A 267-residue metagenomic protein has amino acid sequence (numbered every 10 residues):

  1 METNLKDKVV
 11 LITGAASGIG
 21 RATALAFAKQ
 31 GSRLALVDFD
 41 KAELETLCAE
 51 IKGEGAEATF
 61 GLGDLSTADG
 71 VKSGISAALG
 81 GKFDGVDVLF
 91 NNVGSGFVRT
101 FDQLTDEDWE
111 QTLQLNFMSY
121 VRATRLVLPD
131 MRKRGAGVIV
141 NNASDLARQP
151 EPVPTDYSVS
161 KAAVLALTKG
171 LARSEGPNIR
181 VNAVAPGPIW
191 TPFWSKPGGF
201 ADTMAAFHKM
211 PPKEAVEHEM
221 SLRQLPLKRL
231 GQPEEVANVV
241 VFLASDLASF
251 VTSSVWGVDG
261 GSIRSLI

Functional and structural regions predicted by a protein language model:
V9, A16-S17: Conserved glycine-rich cofactor-binding loop
T100-F101, T105-L113, S221: Substrate-binding pocket helix/loop in short-chain dehydrogenase/reductase
D102, Q149-T155, K228, P233 (+1 more regions): Active-site loop immediately N-terminal to the catalytic Tyr-X3-Lys motif of short-chain dehydrogenase/reductase
T124, S160, T168: Active-site helix of classical SDR
S144: Residue(s) in the substrate-gating loop at a strand-loop-helix junction that position the organic substrate next
Q149, V240-V241, T252-I267: Short C-terminal tail/terminal secondary-structure segment of NAD(P)H-dependent dehydrogenase/reductase domains
G176-R180, V251-S253: Short, small/polar-rich loop/turn modules that mediate ligand/substrate recognition or access, typified
